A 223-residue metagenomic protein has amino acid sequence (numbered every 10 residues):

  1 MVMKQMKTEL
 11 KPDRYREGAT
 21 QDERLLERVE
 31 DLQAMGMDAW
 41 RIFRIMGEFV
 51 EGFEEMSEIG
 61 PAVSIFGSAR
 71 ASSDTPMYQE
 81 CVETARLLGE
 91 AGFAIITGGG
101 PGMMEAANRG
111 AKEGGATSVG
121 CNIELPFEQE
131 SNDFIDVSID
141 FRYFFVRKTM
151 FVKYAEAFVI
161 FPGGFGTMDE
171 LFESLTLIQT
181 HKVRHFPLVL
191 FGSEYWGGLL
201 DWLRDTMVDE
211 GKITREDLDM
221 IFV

Functional and structural regions predicted by a protein language model:
V2-D22, E27-C121: Glycine-rich beta-alpha loop segments
M56-E58, L87-G89, A111-K112, Q129-D133 (+3 more regions): Solvent-exposed alpha-helices and their adjacent loops that cap or buttress functional pockets in soluble metabolic
P61-S64, F93-A94, A116-G120, D136-S138 (+3 more regions): Structural motif
Q79, G102-F161: Acidic/glycine-enriched connector segments
K112, E173-I178, R204-V208: Short, solvent-exposed amphipathic alpha-helical segments in soluble enzyme and RNA/protein-processing domains
L125-E130, T167, Y195-G198: Short gly/pro/ser/thr-enriched loop/turn and capping motifs at secondary-structure boundaries
R142-E194: Active-site/ligand-binding-proximal alpha/beta "capping" segment
F191-V223: C-terminal functional extensions of proteins
